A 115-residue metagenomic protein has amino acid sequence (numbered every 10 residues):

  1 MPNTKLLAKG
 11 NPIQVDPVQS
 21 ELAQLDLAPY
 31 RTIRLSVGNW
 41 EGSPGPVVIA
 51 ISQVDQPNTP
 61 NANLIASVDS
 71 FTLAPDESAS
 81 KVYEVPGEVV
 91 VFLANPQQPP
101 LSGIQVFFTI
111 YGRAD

Functional and structural regions predicted by a protein language model:
M1-Q24, G38-W40, Q53, N95-D115: C-terminal interaction-tip segments
A8-I13, N63-A74: Solvent-exposed serine/threonine-rich low-complexity stretches and specific carbohydrate-binding patches
S20, A28-Y30, P44: Short, surface-exposed loop/turn motifs at beta-strand boundaries within globular domains
E21-L25, E77-E84: Exposed aromatic-hydrophobic patches
P29-S36, Y83-V106: Noncatalytic modules at the cell exterior or secretory-pathway interfaces, chiefly beta-strand-rich lectin/adhesion
P44-L64: Short, surface-exposed beta-strand/strand-loop-strand elements in extracellular ectodomains
I65, F71, S80-V82, E88-V89: Beta-strand-rich solenoidal segments
